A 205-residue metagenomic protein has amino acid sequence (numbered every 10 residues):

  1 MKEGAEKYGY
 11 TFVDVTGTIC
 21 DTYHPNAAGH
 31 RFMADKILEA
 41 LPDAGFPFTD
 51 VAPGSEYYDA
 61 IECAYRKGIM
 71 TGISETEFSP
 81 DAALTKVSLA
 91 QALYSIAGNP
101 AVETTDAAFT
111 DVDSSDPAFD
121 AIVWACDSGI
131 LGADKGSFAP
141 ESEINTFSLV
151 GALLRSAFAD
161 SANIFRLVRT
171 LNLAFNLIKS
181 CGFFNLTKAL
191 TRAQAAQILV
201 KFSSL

Functional and structural regions predicted by a protein language model:
M1-V13: Substrate-gating cap/lid alpha-helix
T16: Residues at the C-termini of beta-strands that transition into short coil/loop
C20-A44: Histidine-centered active-site loop/cap adjacent to the catalytic His in serine esterases/O-acetyl transfer systems
N26, I61-A64: Extracellular/surface recognition and adhesion modules
P42-E56, T71-A90, Y94-F119, D127-L190 (+1 more regions): Feature responds to low-complexity, polar/acidic, surface-exposed segments characteristic of secreted/exported proteins
